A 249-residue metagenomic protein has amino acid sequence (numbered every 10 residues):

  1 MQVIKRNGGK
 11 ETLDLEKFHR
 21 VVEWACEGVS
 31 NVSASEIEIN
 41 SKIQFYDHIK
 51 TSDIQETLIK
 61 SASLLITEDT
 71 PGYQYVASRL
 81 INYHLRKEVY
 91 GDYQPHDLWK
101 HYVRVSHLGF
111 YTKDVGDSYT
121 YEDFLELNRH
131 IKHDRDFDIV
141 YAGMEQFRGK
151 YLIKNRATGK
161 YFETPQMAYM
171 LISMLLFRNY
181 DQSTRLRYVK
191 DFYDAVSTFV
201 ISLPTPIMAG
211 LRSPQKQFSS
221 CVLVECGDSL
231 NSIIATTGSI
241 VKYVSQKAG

Functional and structural regions predicted by a protein language model:
M1-G249: Extended catalytic cores of very large enzyme megasubunits
